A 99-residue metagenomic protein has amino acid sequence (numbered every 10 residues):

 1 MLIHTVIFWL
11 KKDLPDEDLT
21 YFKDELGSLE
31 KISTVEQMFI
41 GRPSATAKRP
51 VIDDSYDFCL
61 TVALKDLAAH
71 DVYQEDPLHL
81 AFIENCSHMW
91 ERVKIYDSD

Functional and structural regions predicted by a protein language model:
M1-L2, D99: Absolute protein N-terminus
L2-I40: N-terminal first-folded block
L2-L10, A47-Q74: Short, well-ordered beta-strand segments in beta-rich or mixed alpha/beta enzyme and ligand-binding folds
E25-E36, A63-Y96: An amphipathic, aromatic/His-enriched active-site/gating alpha helix that lines ligand/cofactor pockets
E30-F58, I95-S98: Short, glycine- and small/hydrophobic-rich beta-strand elements in well-ordered beta-sheets
